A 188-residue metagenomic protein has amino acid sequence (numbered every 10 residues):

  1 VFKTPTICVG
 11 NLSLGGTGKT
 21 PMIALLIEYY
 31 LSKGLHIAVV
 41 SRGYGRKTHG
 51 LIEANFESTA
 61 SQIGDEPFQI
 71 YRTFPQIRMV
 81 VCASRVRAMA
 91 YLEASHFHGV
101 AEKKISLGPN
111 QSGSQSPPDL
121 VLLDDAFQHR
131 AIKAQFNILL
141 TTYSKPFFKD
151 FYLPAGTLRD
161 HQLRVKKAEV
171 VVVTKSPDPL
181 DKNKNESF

Functional and structural regions predicted by a protein language model:
F2-F56: Walker A (P-loop) phosphate-binding motif
G43-T73, I77-F188: Phosphate/Mg2+-binding loops and adjacent switch elements in nucleotide/diphosphate-handling enzyme cores
